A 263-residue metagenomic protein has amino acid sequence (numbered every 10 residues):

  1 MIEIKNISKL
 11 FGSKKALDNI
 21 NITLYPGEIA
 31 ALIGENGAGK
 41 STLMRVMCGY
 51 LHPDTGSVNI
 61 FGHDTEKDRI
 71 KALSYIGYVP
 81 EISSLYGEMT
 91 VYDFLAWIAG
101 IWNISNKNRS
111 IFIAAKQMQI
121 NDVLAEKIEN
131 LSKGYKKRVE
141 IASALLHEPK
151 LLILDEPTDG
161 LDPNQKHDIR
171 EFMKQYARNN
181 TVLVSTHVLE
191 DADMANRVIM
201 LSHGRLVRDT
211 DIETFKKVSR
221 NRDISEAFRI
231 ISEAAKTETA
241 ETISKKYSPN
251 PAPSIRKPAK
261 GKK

Functional and structural regions predicted by a protein language model:
I33-E35: The feature captures the beta-strand-to-loop junction immediately N-terminal to the Walker
C48: Helix-to-loop junction immediately C-terminal to a conserved catalytic motif
G56-K67, K71-A72: Conserved ABC transporter NBD signature motif
A96, G100-V123: Conserved ABC ATPase "signature" region
L152-E156: Catalytic Walker B motif of ABC-type/P-loop ATPase nucleotide-binding domains
